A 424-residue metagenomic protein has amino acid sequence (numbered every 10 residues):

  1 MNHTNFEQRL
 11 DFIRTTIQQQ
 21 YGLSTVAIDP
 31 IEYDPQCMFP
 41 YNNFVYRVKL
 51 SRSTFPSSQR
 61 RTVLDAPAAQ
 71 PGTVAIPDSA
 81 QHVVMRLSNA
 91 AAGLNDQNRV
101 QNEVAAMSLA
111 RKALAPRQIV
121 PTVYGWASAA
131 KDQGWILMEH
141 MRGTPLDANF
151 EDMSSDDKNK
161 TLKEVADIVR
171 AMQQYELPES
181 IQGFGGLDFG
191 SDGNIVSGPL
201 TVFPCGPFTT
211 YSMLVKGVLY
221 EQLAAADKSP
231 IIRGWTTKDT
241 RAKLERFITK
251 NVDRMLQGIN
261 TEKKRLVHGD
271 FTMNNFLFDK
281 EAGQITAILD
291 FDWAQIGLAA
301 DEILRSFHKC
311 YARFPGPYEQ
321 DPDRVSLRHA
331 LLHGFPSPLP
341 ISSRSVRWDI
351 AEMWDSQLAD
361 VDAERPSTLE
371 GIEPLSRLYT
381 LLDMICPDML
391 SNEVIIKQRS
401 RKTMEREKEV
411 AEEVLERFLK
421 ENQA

Functional and structural regions predicted by a protein language model:
M1-Q36: Juxta-kinase regulatory segment immediately upstream of eukaryotic protein kinase catalytic domains
I31-E221, A225, S229, I259-K263: ATP-binding pocket architecture of kinase catalytic cores
F39-L50, G72, M85, M172 (+1 more regions): Active-site acidic catalytic loop and adjacent metal/ATP-binding pocket of ATP-dependent phosphoryl transfer enzymes
N102, G134, E139-M141, S154-R170 (+1 more regions): Internal, well-ordered interaction modules that form the hydrophobic cores of assembly/scaffold domains in eukaryotic
P121, V394-A424: C-terminal or late-domain output modules
K228-A242: Conserved P-loop NTPase mechanochemical-coupling segment
A300-D362, T380-K397: Active-site activation/catalytic loop segments of kinase-like enzymes and analogous catalytic loops in related
R365-T380: All-alpha amphipathic helical-bundle segments outside canonical DNA-binding/catalytic cores that form hydrophobic
